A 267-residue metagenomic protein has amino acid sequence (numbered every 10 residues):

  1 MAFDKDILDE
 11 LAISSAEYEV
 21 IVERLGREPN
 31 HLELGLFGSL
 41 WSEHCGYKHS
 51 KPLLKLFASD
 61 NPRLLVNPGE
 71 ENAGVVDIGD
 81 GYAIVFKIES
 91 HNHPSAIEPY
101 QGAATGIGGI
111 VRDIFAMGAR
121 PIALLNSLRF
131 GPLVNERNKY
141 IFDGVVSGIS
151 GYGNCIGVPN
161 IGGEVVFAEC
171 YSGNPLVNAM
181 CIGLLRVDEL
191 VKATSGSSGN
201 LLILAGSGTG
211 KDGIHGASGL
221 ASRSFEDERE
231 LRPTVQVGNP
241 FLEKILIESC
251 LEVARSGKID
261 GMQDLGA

Functional and structural regions predicted by a protein language model:
M1-A267: Glycine/proline-enriched, intrinsically flexible loops and inter-domain linkers
